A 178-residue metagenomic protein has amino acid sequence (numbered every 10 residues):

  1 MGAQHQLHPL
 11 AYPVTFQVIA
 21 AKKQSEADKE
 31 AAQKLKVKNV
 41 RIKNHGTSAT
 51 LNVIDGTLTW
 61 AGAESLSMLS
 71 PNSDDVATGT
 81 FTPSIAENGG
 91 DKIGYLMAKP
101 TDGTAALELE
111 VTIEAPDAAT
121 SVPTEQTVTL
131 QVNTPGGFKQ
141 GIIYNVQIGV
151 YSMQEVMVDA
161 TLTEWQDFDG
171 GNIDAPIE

Functional and structural regions predicted by a protein language model:
Q4-H8, P135-G137: A general structural signal for short secondary-structure junctions and capping/turn motifs
Q6-K23: A short, Gly/Thr-enriched small/hydrophobic beta-strand-prone motif that recurs across taxa
P13-T15, F138, I143-Y144: Short, solvent-exposed linear motifs at loop/edge-of-secondary-structure regions
F16, V37, V146-I148: Short, Φ-rich (hydrophobic/aromatic) sequence segments
I19-A21, E114, Y151: Solvent-exposed residues in well-ordered beta-strands and their adjoining turns, especially edge/terminal strands
K23-Q140, L162, G170-E178: Tryptophan-paired
Y144-E178: Hydrophobic, glycine-enriched assembly/anchoring segments
